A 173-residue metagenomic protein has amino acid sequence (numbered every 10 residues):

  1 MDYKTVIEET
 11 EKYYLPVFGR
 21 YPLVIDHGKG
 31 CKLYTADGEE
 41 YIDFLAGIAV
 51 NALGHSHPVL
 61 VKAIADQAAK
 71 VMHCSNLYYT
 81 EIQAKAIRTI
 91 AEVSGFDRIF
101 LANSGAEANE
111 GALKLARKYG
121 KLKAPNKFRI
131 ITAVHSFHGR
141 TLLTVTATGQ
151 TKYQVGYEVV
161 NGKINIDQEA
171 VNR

Functional and structural regions predicted by a protein language model:
M1-K29: Active-site-adjacent loop/helix segments that line or gate small-molecule/cofactor pockets in enzymes
T10, Y14, A68, M72 (+3 more regions): Structural signal for hydrophobic packing residues in well-ordered secondary-structure cores of soluble enzyme domains
P22-D43: Active-site and channel-lining beta-strand-loop segments that bind or position nucleotide-derived/phosphorylated
Y41, G47-L77, E81, I87-N103: Glycine-rich phosphate-binding segment of PLP-dependent enzymes
L45-A46, T146: Short clusters of small/polar residues that mark proteolytic maturation junctions
R88-R173: PLP-dependent aspartate aminotransferase-fold enzymes
